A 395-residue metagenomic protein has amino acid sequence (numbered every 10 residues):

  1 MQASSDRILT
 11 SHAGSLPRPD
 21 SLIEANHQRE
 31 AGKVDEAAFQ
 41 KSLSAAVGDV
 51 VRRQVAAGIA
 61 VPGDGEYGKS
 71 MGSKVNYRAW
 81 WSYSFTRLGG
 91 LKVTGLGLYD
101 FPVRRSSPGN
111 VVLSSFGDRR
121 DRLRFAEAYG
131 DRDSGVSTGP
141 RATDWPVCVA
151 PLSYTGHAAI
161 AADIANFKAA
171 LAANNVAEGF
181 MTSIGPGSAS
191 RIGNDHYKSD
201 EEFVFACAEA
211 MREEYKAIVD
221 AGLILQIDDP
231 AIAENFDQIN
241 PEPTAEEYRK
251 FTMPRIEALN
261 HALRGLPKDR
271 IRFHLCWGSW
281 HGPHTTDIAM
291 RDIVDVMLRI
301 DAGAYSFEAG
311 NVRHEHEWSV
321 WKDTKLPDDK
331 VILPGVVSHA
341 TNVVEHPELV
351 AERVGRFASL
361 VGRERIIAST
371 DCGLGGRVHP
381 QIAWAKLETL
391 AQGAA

Functional and structural regions predicted by a protein language model:
M1-A395: Domain-level signal for soluble alpha/beta catalytic cores
